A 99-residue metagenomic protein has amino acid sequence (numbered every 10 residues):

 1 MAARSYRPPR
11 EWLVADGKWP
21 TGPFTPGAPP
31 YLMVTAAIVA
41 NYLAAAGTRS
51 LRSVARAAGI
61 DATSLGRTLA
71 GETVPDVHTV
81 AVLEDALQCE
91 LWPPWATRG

Functional and structural regions predicted by a protein language model:
A2-R49, W92-T97: A short, Lys/Arg-rich alpha-helix, primarily the initiator
L43, R52, A81: Short glycine-/small-residue-rich flexible loop motifs, especially phosphate/cofactor-binding loops
A44, R56, D85: Short polybasic/polar patches that bind polyanions
G47-R67: Short alpha-helical DNA-recognition segment
R67, V82-D85, R98: DNA-binding alpha-helical recognition surfaces that contact promoter or target DNA
A70-E72: Residue-level detection of the helix-turn-helix DNA-binding "recognition helix"
D76-P93: DNA major-groove recognition helix of helix-turn-helix/homeodomain DNA-binding modules
